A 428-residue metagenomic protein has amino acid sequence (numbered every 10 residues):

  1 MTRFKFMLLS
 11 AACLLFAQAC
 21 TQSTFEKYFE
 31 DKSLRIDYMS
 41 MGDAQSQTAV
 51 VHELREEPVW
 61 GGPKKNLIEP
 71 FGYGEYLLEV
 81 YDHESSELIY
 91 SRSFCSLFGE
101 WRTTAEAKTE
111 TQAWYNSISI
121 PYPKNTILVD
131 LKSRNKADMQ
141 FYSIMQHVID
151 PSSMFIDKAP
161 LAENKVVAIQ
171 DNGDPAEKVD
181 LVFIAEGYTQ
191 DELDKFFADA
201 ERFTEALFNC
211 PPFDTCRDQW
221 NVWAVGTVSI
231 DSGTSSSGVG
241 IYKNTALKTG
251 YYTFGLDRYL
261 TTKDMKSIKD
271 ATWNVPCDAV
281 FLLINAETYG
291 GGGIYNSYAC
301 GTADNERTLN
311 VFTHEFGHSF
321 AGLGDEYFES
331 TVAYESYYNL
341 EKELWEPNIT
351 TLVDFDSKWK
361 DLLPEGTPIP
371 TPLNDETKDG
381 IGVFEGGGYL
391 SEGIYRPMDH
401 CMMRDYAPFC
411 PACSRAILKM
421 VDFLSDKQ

Functional and structural regions predicted by a protein language model:
M1-T24: Bacterial Sec-dependent N-terminal signal peptides
Y28-M154: Beta-strand-enriched, solvent-exposed domains that form extended recognition/catalytic surfaces
F29-S40, A44-A49, Y327-Q428: Replace "(M1/M4/M9/M12/WLM)" with "(e.g., M1/M4/M8/M9/M12/M26/WLM)" and add "not limited to" to clarify scope
M154-D214, A224-T234: Fold-level signature of zinc-dependent metallopeptidase catalytic domains
G187-Q190, V228-D231, A286-G290, E306-T308 (+2 more regions): Solvent-exposed loop/turn segments at secondary-structure junctions within structured extracellular/periplasmic domains
L193-F196, G291-E315: Short pre-active-site segment immediately N-terminal to the catalytic Zn-binding motif
Q219-Y295: Active-site-proximal segments of metallohydrolase catalytic domains
F316-V332: Catalytic Zn2+-binding segment of zinc metalloproteases
